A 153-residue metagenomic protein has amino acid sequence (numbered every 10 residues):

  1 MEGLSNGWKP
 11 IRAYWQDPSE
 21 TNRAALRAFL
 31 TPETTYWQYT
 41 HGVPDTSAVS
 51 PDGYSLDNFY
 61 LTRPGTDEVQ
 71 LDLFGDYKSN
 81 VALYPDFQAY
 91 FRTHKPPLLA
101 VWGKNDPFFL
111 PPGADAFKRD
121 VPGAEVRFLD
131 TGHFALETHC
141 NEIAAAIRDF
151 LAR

Functional and structural regions predicted by a protein language model:
M1-G123, R127, E142, R148: Flexible "cap/lid" subdomain of the alpha/beta-hydrolase fold that forms the substrate-access gate
F128-L129, R153: Residue-level detection of beta-strand scaffold positions
T131-A144: Catalytic histidine-centered segment of alpha/beta-hydrolase-like enzymes
I147, L151-R153: Short, hydrophobic alpha-helical segments
